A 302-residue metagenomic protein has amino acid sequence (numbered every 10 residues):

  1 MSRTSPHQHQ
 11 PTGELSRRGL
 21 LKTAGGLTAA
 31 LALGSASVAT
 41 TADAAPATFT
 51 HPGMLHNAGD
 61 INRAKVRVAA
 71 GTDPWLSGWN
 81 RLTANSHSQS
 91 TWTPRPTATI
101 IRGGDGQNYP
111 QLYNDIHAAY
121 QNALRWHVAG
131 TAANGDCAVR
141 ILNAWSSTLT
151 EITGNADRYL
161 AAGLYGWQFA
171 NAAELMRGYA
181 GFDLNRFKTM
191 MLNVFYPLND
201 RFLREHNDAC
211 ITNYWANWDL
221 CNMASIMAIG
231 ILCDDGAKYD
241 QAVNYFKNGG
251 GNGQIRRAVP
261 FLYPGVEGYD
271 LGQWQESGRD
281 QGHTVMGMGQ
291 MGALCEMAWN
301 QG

Functional and structural regions predicted by a protein language model:
M1-S16, L27-D43: N-terminal secretory signal peptides
L15, H56-G59, A70, F182: Short coil/turn linker and secondary-structure boundary residues
K22-G25: Internal alpha-helical transmembrane segments of multi-pass membrane proteins, especially GPCRs
A45-A47: Boundary of Sec targeting at the N-terminus
T50-G53: Boundary/entry segment of secreted carbohydrate-active catalytic domains
A58-D136: N-terminal carbohydrate-binding/catalytic regions of secreted carbohydrate-active enzymes
Q107-Q301: Aromatic-lined, polymer-binding surfaces characteristic of secreted/periplasmic polysaccharide-degrading enzymes
